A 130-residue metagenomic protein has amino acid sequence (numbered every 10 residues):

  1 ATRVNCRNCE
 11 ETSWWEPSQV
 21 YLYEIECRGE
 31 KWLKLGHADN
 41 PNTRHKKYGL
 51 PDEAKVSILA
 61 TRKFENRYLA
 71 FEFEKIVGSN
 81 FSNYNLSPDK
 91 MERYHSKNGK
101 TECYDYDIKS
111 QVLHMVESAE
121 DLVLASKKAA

Functional and structural regions predicted by a protein language model:
A1-A130: Non-catalytic accessory segments flanking enzymatic or RNA/DNA-binding domains
